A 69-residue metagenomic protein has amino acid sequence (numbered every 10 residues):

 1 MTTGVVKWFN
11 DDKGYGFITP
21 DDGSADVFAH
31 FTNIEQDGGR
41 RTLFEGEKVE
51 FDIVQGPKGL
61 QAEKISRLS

Functional and structural regions predicted by a protein language model:
M1, V49-D52, S66: Intrinsically disordered, low-complexity repeat tracts enriched in Gly/Pro/Ser/Thr and acidic residues, frequently
M1-D12: Structural detector for short beta-strands of small beta-barrel domains
K13-I18: Short aromatic-glycine-enriched beta-strand elements
D26-G38: Beta-strand/loop nucleic-acid-binding surfaces
D37-E50: Short nucleic-acid-contacting surface segments enriched for D/E, G, S/T with interspersed K/R
V54-S69: OB-fold/S1-family single-stranded nucleic acid-binding modules
